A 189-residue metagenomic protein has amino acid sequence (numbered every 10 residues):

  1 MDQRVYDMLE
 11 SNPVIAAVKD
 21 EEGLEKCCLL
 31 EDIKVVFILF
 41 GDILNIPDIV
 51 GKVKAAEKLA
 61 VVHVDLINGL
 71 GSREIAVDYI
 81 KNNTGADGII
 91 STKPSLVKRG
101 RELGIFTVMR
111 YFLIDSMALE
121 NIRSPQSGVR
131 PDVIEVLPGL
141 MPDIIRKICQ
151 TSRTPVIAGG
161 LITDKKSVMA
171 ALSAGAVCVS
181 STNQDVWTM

Functional and structural regions predicted by a protein language model:
M1-A60, N68-L70, G85: Conserved N-terminal beta1-alpha1 strand-loop-helix module at the mouth
R4-L9, C28-L29, K81-N82, Q126-G128 (+2 more regions): Solvent-exposed alpha-helices and their adjacent loops that cap or buttress functional pockets in soluble metabolic
V14, I33-V36, G104-T107, T154 (+1 more regions): Active-site regions of enzymes building and remodeling cell-envelope glycoconjugates
I15-A17, F37, I90, E135 (+1 more regions): Structural motif
L24-L30, Q126, L161, V177-C178: Generic hydrophobic/packing signal
D32-I33, A86, P131, A176: A structural motif
I38-D42, P138-M141, G160-M189: Glycine-rich phosphate-binding active-site loops on the catalytic face of alpha/beta enzymes
V53-I144, Q150-T151, P155-I157, L161-S167 (+1 more regions): Conserved anion-binding
